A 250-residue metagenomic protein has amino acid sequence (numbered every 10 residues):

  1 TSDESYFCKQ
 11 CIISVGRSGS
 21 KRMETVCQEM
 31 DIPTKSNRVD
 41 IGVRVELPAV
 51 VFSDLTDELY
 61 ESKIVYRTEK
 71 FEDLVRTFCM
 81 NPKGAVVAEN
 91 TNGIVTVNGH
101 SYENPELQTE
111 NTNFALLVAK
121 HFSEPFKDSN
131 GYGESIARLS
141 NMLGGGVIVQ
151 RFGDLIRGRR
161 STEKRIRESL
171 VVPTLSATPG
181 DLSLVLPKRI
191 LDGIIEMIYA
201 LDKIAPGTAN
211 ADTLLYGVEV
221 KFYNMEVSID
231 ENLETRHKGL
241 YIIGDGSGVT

Functional and structural regions predicted by a protein language model:
T1-T250: Residues forming the flavin
